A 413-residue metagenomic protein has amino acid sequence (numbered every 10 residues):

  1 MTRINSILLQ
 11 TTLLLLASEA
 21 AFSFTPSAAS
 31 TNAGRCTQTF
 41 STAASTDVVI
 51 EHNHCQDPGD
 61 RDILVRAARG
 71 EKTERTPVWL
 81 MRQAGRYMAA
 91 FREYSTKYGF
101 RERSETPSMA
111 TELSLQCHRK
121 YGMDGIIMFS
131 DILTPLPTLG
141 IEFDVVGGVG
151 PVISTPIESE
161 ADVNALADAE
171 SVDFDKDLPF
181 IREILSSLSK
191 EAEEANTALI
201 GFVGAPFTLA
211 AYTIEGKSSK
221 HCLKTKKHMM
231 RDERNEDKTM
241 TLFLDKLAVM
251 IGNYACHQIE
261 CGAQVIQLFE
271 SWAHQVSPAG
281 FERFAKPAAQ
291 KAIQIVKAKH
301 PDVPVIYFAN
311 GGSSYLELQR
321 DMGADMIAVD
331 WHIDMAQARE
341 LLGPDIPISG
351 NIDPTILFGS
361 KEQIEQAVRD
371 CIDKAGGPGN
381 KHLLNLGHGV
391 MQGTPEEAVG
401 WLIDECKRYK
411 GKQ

Functional and structural regions predicted by a protein language model:
M1-S30: N-terminal chloroplast transit peptides
E19-V48: N-terminal chloroplast transit peptides
D47-G147, E365, I372-D373, N380 (+1 more regions): N-terminal basic, low-complexity leaders that serve as flexible interaction/assembly modules and, when applicable, as
V65, I141-A165, D237, G311: Flavin-dependent oxidoreductase catalytic cores
A67-Q83, M123-I153, D175-L223: Glycine-rich, aromatic-flanked loop segments that form ligand/cofactor-binding clefts across common enzyme folds
T96-G99, E160-D173, H228-M240: Short glycine/proline- and acidic residue-enriched helix-loop micro-motifs that form flexible lids or anion-recognition
I127-G147, N164-F174, V203, A263-E282 (+1 more regions): Glycine-rich, proline-tolerant flexible connector loops at the mouths of alpha/beta enzymes
P179-Q413: Active-site loop segments of alpha/beta catalytic cores
